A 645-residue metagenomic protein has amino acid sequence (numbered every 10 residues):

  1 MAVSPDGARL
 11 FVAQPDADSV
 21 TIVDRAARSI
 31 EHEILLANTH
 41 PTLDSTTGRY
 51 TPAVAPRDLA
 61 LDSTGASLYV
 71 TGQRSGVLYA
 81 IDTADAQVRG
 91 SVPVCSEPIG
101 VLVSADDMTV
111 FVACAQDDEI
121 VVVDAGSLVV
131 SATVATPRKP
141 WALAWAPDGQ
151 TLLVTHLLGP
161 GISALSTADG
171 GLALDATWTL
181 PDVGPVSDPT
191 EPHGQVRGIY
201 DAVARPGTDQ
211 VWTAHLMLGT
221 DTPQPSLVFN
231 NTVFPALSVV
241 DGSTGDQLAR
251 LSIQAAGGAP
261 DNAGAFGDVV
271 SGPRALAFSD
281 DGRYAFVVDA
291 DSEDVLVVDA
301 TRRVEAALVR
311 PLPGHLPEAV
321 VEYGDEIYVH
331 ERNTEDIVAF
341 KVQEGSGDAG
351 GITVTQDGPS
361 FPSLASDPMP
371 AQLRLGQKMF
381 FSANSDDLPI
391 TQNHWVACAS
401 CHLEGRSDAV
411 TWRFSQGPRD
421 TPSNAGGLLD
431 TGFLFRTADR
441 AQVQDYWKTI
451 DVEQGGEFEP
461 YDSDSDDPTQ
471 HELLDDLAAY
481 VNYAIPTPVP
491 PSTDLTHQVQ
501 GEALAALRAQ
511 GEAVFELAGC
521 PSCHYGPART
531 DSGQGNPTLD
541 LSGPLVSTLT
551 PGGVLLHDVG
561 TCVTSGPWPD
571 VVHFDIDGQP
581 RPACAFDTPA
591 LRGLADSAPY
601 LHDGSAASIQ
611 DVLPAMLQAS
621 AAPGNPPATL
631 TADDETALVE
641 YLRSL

Functional and structural regions predicted by a protein language model:
P5-D6, S63-T64, A105-D107, P147-G149 (+3 more regions): Residue-level detector of Asp-centered blade-edge/turn motifs that repeat once per structural unit in beta-propeller
A17-S19, S75-G76, D117-D118, G159-G161 (+3 more regions): Short glycine/acidic-enriched loop and turn motifs that connect beta-strands
R25-R28, D82-A86, D124-L128, T167-G170 (+3 more regions): Short loop/turn segments that connect beta-strands within beta-propeller blades
S29-I34, N38-R49, Q87-V92, V129-V134 (+5 more regions): A short beta-strand motif characteristic of beta-propeller blades
L36-T42, V94-I99, T136-W141, L180-V186 (+3 more regions): Short coil/turn segments at the loop-to-beta-strand junctions that recur within blades of beta-propeller repeat folds
L165, S187, E191, Q195-D201 (+3 more regions): Periplasmic c-type cytochrome electron-transfer domains
